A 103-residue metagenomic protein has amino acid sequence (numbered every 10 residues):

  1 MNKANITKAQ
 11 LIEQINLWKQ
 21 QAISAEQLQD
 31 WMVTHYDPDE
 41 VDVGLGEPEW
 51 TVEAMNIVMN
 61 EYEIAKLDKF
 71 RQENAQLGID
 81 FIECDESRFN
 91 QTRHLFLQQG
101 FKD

Functional and structural regions predicted by a protein language model:
M1-D103: Acidic, Ser/Pro/Thr-rich low-complexity regulatory regions and the short amphipathic helical interaction modules they
